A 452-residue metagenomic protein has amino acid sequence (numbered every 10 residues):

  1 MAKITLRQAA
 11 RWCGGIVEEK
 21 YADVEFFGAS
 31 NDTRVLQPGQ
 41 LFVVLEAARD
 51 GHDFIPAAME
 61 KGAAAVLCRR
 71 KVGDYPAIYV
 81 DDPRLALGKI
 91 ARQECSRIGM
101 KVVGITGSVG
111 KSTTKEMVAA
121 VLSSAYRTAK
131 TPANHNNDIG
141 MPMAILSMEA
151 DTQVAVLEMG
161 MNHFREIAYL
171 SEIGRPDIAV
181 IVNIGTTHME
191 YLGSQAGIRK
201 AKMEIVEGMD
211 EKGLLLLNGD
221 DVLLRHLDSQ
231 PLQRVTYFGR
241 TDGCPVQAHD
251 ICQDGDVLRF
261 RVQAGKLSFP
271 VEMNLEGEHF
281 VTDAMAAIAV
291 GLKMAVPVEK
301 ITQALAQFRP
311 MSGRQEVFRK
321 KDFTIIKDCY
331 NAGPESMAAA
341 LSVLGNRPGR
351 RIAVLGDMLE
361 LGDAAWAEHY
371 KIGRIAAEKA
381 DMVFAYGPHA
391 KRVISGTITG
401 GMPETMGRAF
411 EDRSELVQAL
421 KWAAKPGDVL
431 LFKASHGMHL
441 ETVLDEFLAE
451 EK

Functional and structural regions predicted by a protein language model:
M1-K89, G345-G349, I375-E378, M382-P388: N-terminal leader/targeting and accessory segments in enzymes
Q8-R11, L87-G219, R225-Q233, W422-A423 (+1 more regions): Phosphate-binding loop of NTP-binding sites
C13, C68-Y75, V180-T324, G349-R350 (+2 more regions): Acidic, Mg2+-coordinating active-site environments of NTP-dependent enzymes
A48-R49, M311, C329-M402, S435 (+1 more regions): Active-site beta-alpha connecting loops in nucleotide-dependent enzymes
I78-D82, M406-L416: Short acidic-hydrophobic, aromatic-tinged amphipathic segments that line or gate anion-handling sites
I105, S312-R314, G437, E441-V443: ATP-dependent carboxylate/acyl-activation modules
G427-D445: Peripheral docking tails and interdomain loops at the edges of cofactor- or intermediate-handling domains
